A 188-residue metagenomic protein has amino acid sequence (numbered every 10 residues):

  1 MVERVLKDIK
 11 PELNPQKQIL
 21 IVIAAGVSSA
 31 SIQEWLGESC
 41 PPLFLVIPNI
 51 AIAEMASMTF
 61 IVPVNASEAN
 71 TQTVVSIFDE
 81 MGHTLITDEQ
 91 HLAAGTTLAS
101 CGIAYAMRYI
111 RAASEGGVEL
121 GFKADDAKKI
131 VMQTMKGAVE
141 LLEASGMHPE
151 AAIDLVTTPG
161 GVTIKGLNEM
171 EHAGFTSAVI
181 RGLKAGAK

Functional and structural regions predicted by a protein language model:
M1-I61: Rossmann-like NAD(P)(H) cofactor-binding subdomain of soluble oxidoreductases
V2, K123-I130, A152, T163: Small-residue helix-packing motif on alpha-helices
S31-P42, M58-G95, Y105-S145: Internal alpha-helical scaffold of NAD(P)-dependent oxidoreductase catalytic cores
F44, L92-T97, P149-D154: Short pre-catalytic strand/loop immediately N-terminal to key active-site residues, enriched for Gly-Thr
I47-A53, T96-A106: Glycine/serine-rich anion-binding loops at beta->alpha junctions that coordinate negatively charged ligand groups
A53-S57, A94-T96, K165: A short acidic, helix-capping loop that chelates divalent metal ions and anchors anionic groups
M132-K188: NAD(P)-dependent Rossmann-like dehydrogenase/reductase catalytic/cofactor-binding core
